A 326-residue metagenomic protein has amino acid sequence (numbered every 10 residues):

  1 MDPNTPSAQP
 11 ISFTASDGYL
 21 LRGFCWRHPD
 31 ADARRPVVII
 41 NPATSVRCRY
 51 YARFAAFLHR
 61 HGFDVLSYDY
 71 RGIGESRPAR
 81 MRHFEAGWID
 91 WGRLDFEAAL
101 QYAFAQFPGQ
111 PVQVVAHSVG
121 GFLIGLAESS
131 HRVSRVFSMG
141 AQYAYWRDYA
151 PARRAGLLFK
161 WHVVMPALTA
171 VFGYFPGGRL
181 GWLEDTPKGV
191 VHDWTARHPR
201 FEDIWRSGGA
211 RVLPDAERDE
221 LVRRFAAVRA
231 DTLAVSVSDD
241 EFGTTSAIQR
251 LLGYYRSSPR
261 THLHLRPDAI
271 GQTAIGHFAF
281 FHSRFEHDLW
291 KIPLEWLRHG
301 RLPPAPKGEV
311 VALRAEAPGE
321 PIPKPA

Functional and structural regions predicted by a protein language model:
M1-D30: N-terminal cap/lid segment of alpha/beta-hydrolase-fold proteins
R35, I40-V46: Active-site glycine-rich loops that stabilize anionic/oxyanionic intermediates across multiple enzyme folds
C48-R80: Conserved alpha/beta-hydrolase
E85-Q106: Alpha/beta-hydrolase active-site loop
H117-S207: Alpha/beta-hydrolase-fold enzymes
V228, A234-S236: Short beta-strand/loop motif that positions the catalytic acidic residue of the alpha/beta-hydrolase fold
A230, G243-Y254: Short alpha-helix in the alpha/beta-hydrolase fold that links the catalytic acid
T261-A326: Catalytic active-site module of serine/aspartate enzymes centered on a nucleophile-bearing elbow/loop
